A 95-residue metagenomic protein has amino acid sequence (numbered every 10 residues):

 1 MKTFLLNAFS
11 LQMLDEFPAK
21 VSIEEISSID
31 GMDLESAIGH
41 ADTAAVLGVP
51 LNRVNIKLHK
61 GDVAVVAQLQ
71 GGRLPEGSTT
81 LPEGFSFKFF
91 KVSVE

Functional and structural regions predicted by a protein language model:
M1-E16: Short, extreme N-terminal segment that most often corresponds to the first beta-strand
S10-M13, E25, R53, D62: Single-residue recognition of alpha-helix capping/boundary positions
F17-D33: Short, flexible N-terminal segments of the mature chain
E24, H59, V66-Q70, F90-E95: A structural detector for beta-sheet-dominated domains
M32-P75: Acidic, low-complexity, intrinsically disordered interaction modules
G72-E95: Detector for the mature cores of small, proteolytically processed and post-translationally modified peptide effectors
